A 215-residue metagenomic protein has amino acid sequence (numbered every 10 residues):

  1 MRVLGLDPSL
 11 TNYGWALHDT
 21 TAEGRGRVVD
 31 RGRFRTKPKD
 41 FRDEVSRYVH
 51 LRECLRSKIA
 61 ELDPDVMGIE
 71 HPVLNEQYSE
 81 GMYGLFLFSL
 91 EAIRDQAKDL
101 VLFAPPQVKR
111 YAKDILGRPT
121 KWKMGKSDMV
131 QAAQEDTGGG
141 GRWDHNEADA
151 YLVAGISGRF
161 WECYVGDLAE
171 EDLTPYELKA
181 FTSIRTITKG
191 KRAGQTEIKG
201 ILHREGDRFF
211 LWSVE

Functional and structural regions predicted by a protein language model:
M1-E215: Phosphate- and other anionic-substrate recognition elements at nucleic-acid/protein interfaces
